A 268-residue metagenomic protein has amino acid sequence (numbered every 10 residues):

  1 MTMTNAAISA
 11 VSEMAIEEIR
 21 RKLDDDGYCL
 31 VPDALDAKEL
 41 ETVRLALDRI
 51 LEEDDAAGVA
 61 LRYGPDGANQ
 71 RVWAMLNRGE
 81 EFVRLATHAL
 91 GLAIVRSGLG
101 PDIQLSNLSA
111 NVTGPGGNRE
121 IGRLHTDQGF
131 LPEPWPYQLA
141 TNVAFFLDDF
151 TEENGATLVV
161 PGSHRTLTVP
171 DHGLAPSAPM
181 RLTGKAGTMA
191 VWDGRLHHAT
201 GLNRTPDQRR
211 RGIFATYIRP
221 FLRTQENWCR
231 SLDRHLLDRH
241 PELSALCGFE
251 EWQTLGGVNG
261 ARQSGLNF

Functional and structural regions predicted by a protein language model:
T2-D26, V31-L131: Non-heme Fe(II)-dependent double-stranded beta-helix
L30-V31, F145, A190-W192: Short hydrophobic-aromatic micro-motifs
A68, R78, S106, L139-T141 (+2 more regions): Residues that flank catalytic or metal-binding motifs in active/ligand-binding sites
E81, I94, V143-F146, A199: Short, hydrophobic/aromatic alpha-helical segments in well-folded domains
N107-A110, V143-F145, I213-Y217: A structural signal for short, well-ordered beta-strand segments
G117-T183, L222-L232: Catalytic core of non-heme Fe(II) oxygenases with the double-stranded beta-helix
T166-V191, R195-H197, G201-F268: Conserved double-stranded beta-helix
